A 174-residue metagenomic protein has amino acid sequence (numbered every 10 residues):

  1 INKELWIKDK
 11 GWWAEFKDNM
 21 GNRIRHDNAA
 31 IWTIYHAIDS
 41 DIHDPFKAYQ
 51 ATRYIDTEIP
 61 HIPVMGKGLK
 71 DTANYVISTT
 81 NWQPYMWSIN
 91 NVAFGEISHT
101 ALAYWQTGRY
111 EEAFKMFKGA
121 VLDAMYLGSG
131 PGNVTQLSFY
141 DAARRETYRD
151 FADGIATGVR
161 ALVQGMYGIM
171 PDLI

Functional and structural regions predicted by a protein language model:
N2-V92, V121, M125-S129, Q136-Y140: Extended glycan-interaction surfaces of carbohydrate-active proteins
N28-D41, Y49, N90-Q106, F151-Q164: Well-ordered alpha-helical segments within folded domains of soluble proteins
H99-I174: Non-catalytic C-terminal accessory modules of carbohydrate-active enzymes
